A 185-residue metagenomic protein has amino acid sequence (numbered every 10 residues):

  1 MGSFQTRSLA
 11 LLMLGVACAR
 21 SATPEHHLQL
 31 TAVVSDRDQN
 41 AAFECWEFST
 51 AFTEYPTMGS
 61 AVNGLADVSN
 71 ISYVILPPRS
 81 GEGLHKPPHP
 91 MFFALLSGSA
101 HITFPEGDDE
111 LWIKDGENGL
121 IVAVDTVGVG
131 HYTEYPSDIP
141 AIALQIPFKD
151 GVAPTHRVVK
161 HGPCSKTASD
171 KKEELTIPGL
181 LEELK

Functional and structural regions predicted by a protein language model:
M1-S8: Bacterial N-terminal signal peptides that target proteins for export
S8-I75, G162-K166, K171-K185: A short, N-terminal "cap"/entry segment at the start of jelly-roll beta-barrel domains of the cupin/DSBH fold
G64-D67, K86-P87, A94, I113-D115 (+1 more regions): Extracellular/periplasmic catalytic domains that process cell-envelope and extracellular macromolecules
V68-N70, P90, S97-S99, G130 (+1 more regions): Extracellular structured ligand-interaction cores
V74-I75, F92-L95, I102, L120-A123 (+1 more regions): Structural recognition of the beta-strand scaffold that forms the well-ordered cores of secreted hydrolase catalytic
P78, F104-V127: Short acidic-glycine-tyrosine-enriched beta hairpin
P78-G81, P87-D109: Glycine- and acidic-residue-biased ligand/ion/polar-headgroup-sensing regions
T126-K185: Double-stranded beta-helix
